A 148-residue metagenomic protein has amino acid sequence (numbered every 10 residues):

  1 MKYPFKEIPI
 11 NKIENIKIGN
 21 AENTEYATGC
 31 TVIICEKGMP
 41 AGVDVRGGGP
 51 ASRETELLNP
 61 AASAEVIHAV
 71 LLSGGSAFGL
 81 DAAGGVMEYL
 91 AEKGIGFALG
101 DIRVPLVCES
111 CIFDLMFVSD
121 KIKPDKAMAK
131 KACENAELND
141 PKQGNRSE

Functional and structural regions predicted by a protein language model:
M1-E148: Alpha/propeptide regions of enzymes that mature by internal proteolysis
